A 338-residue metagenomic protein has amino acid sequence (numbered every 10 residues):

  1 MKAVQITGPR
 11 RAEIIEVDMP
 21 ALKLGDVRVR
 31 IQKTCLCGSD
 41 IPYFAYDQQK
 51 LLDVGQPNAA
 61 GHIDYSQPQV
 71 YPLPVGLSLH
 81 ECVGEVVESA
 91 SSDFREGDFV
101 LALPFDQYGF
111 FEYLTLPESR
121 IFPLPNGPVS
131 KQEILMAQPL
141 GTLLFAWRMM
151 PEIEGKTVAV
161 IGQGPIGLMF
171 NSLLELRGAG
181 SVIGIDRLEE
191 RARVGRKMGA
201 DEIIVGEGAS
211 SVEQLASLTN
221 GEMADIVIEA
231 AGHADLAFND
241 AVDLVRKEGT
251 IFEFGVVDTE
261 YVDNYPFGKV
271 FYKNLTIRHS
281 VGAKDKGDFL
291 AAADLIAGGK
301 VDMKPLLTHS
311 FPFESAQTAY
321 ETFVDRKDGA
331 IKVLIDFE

Functional and structural regions predicted by a protein language model:
K2, E13, R30, V83-E85 (+1 more regions): Residues located in well-ordered beta-strands
P20-C35, D47-D106: Glycine-rich beta-strand-centered segment in the early N-terminal region that forms part of a ligand/cofactor-binding
H62-E81, F99-I161, A192: NAD(P)H dinucleotide-binding glycine-rich loop of Rossmann-like/cofactor-binding domains, especially the beta1-alpha1
V129, E133-G208, E213: Mid-domain Rossmann-like dinucleotide-binding core that forms the NAD(H)/NADP(H) cofactor-binding site
M150-I153, M198-T276: Glycine-rich cofactor phosphate-binding loops and adjacent beta1-alpha1 units of small-molecule cofactor enzyme domains
L188, V257, A283: Residues in the short beta-alpha loop(s) of Rossmann-like NAD(P)-binding domains
N239-D243, K286-E338: C-terminal hydrophobic helical "lid"/dimerization subdomain of Rossmann-like NAD(P)H-dependent oxidoreductases
T250, N264-P305: Rossmann-fold dehydrogenase core element
